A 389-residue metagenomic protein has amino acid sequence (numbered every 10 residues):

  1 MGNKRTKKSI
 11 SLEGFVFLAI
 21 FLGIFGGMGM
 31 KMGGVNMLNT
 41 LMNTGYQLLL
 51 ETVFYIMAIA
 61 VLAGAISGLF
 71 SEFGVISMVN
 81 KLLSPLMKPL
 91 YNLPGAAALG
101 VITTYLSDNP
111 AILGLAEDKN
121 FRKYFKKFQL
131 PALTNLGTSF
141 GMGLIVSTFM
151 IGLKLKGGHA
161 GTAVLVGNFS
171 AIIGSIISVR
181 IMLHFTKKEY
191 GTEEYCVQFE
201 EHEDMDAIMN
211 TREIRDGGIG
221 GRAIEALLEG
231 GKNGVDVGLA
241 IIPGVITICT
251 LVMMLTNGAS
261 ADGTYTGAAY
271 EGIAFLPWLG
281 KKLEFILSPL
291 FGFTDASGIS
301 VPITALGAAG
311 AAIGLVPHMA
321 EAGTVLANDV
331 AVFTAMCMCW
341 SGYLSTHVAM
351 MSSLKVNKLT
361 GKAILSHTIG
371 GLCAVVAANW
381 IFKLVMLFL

Functional and structural regions predicted by a protein language model:
M1-I10, F185-K232: Intrinsically disordered, low-complexity non-transmembrane regions of multi-pass membrane transporters
G2, G14-S71, M78: N-terminal signal-anchor module of multipass membrane proteins
G2-F17, F125-Q129, G230-I246, T360-H367: Alpha-helical transmembrane segments and their helix-start/interface "positive-inside/aromatic belt" motifs in integral
S11-G29, M57-A65, F169-I176, D206-T211 (+1 more regions): Hydrophobic mid-bilayer segments of alpha-helices in multi-pass membrane transport proteins, especially secondary
A19, A111-R180, A305, A309-L389: C-terminal transmembrane helix pair
G33-Q47, L155-G157, A261-D262, L387-L389: Membrane-interface helix termini and inter-helical loops of multi-pass transporters
G34, L50, F54, L62-A63 (+2 more regions): Transmembrane helical segments that form the transport core of multi-pass membrane transport proteins
I66-L99, E117-Y124, L283-L287: Membrane-embedded helical hairpins/re-entrant loop segments and their flanking transmembrane helices within multi-pass
